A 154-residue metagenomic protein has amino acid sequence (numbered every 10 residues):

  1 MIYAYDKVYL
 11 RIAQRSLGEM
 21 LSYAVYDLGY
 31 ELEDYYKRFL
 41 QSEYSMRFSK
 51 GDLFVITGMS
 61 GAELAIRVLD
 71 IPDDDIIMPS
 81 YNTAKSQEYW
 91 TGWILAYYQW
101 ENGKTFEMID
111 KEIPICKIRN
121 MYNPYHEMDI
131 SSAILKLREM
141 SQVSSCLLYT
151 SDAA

Functional and structural regions predicted by a protein language model:
M1-L28, D34-E88, G92-Y98: C-terminal alpha-helical interaction appendages
T83-V143: A charged, amphipathic interaction segment
Y149-A154: Conserved small/polar residues in nucleotide/adenosyl-binding loops
